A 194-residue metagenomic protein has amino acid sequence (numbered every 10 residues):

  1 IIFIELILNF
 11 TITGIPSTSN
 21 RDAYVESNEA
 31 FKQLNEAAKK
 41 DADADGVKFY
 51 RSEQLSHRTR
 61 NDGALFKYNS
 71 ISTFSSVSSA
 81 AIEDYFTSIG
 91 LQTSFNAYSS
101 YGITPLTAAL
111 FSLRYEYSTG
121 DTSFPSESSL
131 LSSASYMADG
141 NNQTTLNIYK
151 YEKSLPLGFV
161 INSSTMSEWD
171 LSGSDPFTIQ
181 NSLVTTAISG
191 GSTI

Functional and structural regions predicted by a protein language model:
I2-V25, A37-F111, L155, I161-I179: Extracytoplasmic/lumenal acceptor-recognition loop(s) of multi-pass membrane glycoenzymes
N28-K32: A structure-centric feature marking long, well-folded core domains of fungal metabolic enzymes and membrane transporters
Q33-D43, I103, S135-A138, N147: Intrinsically disordered, low-complexity boundary segments flanking structured domains
T107, S112-I194: Flexible, solvent-exposed extracytoplasmic
